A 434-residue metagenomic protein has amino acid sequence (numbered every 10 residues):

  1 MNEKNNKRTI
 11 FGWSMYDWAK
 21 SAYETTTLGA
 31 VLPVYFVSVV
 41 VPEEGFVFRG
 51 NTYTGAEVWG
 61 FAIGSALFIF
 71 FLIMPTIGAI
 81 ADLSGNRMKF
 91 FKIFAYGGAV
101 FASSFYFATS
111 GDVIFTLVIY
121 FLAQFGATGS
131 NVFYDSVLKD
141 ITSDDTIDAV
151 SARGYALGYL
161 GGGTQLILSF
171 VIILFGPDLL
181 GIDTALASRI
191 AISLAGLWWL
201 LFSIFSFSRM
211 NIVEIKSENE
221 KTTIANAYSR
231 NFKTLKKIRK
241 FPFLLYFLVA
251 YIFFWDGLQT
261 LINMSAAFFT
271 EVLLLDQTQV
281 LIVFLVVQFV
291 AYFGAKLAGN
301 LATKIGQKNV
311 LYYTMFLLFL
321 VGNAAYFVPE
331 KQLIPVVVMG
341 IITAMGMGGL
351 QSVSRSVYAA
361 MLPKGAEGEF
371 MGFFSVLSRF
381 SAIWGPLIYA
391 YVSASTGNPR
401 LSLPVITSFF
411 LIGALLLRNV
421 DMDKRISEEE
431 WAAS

Functional and structural regions predicted by a protein language model:
N2-F11, N211-L248: Juxtamembrane intracellular "pre-TM" segments in multi-pass secondary transporters
T27-G55, N263-V280: Short amphipathic helix-loop junctions that connect adjacent transmembrane helices in Major Facilitator Superfamily/SLC
R49-G55, I173-L197, Y391-F410: A membrane-interface helix-boundary motif in multi-pass transporters
L72-N86, F293-Q307: Helix-to-loop junctions at the C-terminal end of transmembrane segments in multipass secondary transporters
K92-S110, F316-E330: C-terminal ends and interior cores of transmembrane alpha-helices in multi-pass membrane transporters/permeases
F101, D112-S130, I334-G349: Hydrophobic core of transmembrane alpha-helices in multi-pass small-molecule transporters, especially MFS/SLC-type
W198-R209, L403-S434: Multi-pass alpha-helical transporter architecture, strongest for 12-TM Major Facilitator/SLC carriers used
K308-Q351: C-terminal transmembrane helical hairpin of 12-TM major facilitator-type secondary transporters
